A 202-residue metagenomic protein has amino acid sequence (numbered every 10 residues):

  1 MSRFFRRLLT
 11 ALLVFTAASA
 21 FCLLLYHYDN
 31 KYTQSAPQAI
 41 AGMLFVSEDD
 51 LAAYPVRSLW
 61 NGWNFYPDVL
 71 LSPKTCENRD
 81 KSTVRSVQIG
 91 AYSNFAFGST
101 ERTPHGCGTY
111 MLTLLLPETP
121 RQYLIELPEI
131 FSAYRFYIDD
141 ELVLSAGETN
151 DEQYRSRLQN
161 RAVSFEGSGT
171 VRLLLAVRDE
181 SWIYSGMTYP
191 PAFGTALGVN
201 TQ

Functional and structural regions predicted by a protein language model:
R3-T119: Extended carbohydrate-recognition surfaces in non-catalytic/accessory domains of CAZymes and lectin-like proteins
S58, C107-T113, Q122-L124, N160-A162 (+1 more regions): Intrinsic-disorder/low-complexity, polar/charged segments enriched in Ser/Thr/Lys/Arg/Asp/Glu/Gln
P67, I138-D140: Residue-level signal for short segments within beta-strands and strand-turn junctions of well-structured beta-sheet
S72, Y134-F136, S145, E180-Y184: Intrinsically disordered, low-complexity acidic/polar segments
S82-V87, F95, E141-Q159: Solvent-exposed beta-strand/loop surfaces of large extracellular or lumenal domains
H105-C107, L127-E129, R155-L158: Short solvent-exposed loop/turn micro-motifs enriched in small/polar/acidic residues
L114-I138, L173-V177: Aromatic-lined ligand-binding clefts that engage carbohydrates, nucleic acids, or primary amines
R155-Q202: An acidic-aromatic loop/edge-strand motif
